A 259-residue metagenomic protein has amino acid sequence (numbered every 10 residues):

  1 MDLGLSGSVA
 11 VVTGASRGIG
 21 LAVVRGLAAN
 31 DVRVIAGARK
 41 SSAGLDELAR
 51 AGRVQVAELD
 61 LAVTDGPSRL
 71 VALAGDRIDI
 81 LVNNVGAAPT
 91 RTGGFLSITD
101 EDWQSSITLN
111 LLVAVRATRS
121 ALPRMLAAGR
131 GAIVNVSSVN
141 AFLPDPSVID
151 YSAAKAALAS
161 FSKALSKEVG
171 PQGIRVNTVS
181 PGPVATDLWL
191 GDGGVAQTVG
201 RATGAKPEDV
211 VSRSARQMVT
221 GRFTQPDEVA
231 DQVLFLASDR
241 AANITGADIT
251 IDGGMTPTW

Functional and structural regions predicted by a protein language model:
V9, S16-R17: Conserved glycine-rich cofactor-binding loop
R91-F95, T99-I107, I133, V199 (+1 more regions): Substrate-binding pocket helix/loop in short-chain dehydrogenase/reductase
T92, L143, R222, V233-L234 (+1 more regions): Short C-terminal tail/terminal secondary-structure segment of NAD(P)H-dependent dehydrogenase/reductase domains
T118, A154, S162: Active-site helix of classical SDR
P123, K167-E168, A242: Alpha-helical segment proximal to the catalytic Tyr-Lys
S138: Residue(s) in the substrate-gating loop at a strand-loop-helix junction that position the organic substrate next
G170, R175, I244-G246: Short, small/polar-rich loop/turn modules that mediate ligand/substrate recognition or access, typified
